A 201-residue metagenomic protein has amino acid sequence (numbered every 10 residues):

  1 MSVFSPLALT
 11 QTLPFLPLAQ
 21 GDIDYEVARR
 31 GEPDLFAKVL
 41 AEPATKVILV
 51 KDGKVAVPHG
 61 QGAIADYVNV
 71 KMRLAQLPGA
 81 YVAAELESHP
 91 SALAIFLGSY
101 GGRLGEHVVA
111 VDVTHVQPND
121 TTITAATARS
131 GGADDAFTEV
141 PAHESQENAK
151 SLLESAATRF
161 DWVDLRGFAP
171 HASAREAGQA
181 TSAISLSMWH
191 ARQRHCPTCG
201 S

Functional and structural regions predicted by a protein language model:
M1-A172: N-terminal alpha-helical interaction blocks
G178-S201: Cys/His-rich short segments
